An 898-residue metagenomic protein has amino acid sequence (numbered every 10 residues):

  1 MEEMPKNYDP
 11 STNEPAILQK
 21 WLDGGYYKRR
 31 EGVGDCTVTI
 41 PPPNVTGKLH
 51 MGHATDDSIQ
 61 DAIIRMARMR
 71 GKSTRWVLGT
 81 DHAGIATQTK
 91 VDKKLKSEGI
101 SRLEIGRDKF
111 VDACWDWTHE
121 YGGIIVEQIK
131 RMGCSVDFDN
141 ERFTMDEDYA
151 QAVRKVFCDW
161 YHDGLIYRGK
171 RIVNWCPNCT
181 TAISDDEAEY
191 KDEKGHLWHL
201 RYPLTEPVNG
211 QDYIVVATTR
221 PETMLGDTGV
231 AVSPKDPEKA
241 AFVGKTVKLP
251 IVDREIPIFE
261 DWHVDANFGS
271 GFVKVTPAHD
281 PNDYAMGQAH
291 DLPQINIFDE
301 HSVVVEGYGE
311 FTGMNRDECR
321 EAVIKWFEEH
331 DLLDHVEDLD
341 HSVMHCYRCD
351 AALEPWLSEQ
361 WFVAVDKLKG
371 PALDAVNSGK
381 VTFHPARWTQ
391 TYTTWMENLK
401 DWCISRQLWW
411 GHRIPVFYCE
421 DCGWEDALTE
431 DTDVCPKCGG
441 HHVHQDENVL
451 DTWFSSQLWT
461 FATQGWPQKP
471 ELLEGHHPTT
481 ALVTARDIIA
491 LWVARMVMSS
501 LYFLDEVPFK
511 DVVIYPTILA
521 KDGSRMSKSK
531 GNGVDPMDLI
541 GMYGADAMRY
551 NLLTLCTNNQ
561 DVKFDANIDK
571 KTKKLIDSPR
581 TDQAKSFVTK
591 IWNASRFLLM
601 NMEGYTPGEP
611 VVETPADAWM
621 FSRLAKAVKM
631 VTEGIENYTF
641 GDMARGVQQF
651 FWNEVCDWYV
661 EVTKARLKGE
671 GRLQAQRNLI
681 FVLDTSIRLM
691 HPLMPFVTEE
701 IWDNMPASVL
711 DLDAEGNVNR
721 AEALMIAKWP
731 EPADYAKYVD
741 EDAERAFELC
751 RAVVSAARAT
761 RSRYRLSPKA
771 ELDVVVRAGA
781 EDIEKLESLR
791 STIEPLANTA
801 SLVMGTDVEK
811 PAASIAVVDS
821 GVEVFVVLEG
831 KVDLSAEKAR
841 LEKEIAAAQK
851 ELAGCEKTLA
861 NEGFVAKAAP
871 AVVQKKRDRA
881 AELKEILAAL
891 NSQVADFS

Functional and structural regions predicted by a protein language model:
E2, N7, A16, K20-G24 (+15 more regions): Residue patterns forming the tRNA-binding/recognition surfaces of aminoacyl-tRNA synthetases and related DALR
T12-R30, K235-D236: Amphipathic alpha-helical blocks
Y27-R30, C36-I85, T89, K93: N-terminal cofactor/phosphate-binding cores enriched in small/glycine residues, especially glycine-rich loops such as
K48, A54, G79, W160 (+7 more regions): Conserved phosphate/anionic-ligand binding catalytic regions in large, soluble enzymes, centered on
S58-R75, P281-D291, I324-F327, I488-D505 (+1 more regions): Metal-dependent nuclease catalytic cores in nucleic-acid-processing enzymes, especially RNase H-like/related
Q60-D61, P221-H301, E306, I324 (+3 more regions): Catalytic alpha/beta core of large soluble enzyme barrels
E120-R131, V252, S456-W466, L553-T554 (+2 more regions): Glycine-rich, acidic and aromatic/proline-enriched surface loops and short helix-turn segments that act as binding
H199, T394-F454, L458, Y502-A545 (+2 more regions): Feature 926 captures the class I aminoacyl-tRNA synthetase adenylation module centered on the KMSKS loop
